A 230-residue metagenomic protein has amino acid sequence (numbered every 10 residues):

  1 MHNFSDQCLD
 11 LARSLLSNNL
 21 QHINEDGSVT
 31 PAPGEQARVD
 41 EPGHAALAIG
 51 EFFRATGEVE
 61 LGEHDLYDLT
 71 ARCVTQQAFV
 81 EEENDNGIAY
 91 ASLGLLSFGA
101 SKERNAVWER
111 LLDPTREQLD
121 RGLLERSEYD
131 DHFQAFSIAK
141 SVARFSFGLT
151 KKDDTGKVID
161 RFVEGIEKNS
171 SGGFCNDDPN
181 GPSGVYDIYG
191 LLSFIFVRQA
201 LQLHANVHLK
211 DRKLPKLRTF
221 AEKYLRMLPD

Functional and structural regions predicted by a protein language model:
M1-H44, A48-E51: Low-complexity, Ser/Thr/Pro/Gly-enriched N-terminal "stalk/linker" regions
G34-T56, E63-A221, M227-D230: Aromatic-lined, polymer-binding surfaces characteristic of secreted/periplasmic polysaccharide-degrading enzymes
